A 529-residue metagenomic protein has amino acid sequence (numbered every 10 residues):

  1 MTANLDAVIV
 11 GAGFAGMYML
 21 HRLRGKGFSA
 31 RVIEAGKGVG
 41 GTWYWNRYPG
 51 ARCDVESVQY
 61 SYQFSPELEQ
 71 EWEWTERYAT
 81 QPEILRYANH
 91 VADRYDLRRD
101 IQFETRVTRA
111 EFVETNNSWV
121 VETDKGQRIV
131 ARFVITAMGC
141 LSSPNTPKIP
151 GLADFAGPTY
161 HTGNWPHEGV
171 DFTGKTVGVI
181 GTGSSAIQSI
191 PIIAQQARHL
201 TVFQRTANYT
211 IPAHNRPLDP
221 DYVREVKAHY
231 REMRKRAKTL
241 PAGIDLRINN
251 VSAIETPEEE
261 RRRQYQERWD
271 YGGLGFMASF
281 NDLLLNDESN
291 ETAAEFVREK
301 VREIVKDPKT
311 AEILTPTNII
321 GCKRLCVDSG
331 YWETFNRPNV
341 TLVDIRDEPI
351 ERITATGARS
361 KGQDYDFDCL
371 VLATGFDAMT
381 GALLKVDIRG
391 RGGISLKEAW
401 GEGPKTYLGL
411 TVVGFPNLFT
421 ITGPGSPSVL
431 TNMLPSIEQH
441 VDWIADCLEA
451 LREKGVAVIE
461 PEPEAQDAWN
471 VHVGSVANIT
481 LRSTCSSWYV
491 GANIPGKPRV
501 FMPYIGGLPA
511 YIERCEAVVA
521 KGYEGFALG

Functional and structural regions predicted by a protein language model:
T2-A7, A12-A153, E168-G169, T182 (+2 more regions): N-terminal FAD-binding dinucleotide-binding subdomain shared by FAD-dependent oxidases/monooxygenases
A153-T159: Active-site proximal beta-strand in glycosyltransferases
T162-N164: Active-site glycine-rich loop that binds ribose-phosphate moieties when present
V170-F172, V177-I180: A conserved hydrophobic secondary-structure block that centers on an alpha-helix together with its immediately flanking
I190: Ligand/cofactor pocket segment of small-molecule handling proteins
I193: Short, conserved loop/helix-junction motifs that constitute active-site signature segments in enzyme catalytic cores
